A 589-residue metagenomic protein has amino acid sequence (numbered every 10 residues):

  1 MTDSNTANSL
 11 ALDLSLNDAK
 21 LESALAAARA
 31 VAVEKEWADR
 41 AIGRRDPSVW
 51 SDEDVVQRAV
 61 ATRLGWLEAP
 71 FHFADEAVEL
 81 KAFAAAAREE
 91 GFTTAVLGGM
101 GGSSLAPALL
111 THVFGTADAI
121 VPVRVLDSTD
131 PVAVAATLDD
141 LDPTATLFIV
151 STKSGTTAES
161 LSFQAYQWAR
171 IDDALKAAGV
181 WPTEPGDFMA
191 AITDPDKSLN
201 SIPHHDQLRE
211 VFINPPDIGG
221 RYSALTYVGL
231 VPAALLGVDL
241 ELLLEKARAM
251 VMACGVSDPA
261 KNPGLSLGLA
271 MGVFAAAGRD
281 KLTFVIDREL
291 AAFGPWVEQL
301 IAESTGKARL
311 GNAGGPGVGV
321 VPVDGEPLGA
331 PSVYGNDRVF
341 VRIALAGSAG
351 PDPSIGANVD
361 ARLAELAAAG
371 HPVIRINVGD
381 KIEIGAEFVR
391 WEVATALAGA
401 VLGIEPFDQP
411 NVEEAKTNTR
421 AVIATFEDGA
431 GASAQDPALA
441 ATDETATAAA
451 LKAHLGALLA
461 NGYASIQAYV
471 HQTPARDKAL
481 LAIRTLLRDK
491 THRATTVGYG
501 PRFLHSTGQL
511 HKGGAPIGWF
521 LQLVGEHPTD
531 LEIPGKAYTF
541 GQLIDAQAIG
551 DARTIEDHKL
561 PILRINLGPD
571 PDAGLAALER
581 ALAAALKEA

Functional and structural regions predicted by a protein language model:
T2-R88, G347, S354-I355, A361 (+10 more regions): Extended, charge-enriched "interface" segments that sit outside catalytic cores
A85-S257, A346-P351, A361-A368, I376: Glycine-rich phosphate-binding loops that contact phosphosugars or nucleotide phosphates
F92-T144, Y166, T283-S332, K490-P501: Anionic-ligand anchoring segments at beta-strand to alpha-helix junctions in alpha/beta enzyme folds, i.e., glycine
L97, F148-V150, A191, T283-F284 (+6 more regions): Structural beta-sheet core signal
D173-V341, R390-A494, H505: Active-site phosphate/pyrophosphate-binding segments
A308-P331, G335-G385: Structured mid-domain segments that build the active-site/substrate or prosthetic-cofactor binding neighborhood
D408-E413, A432, H454-I466, Y499-P501 (+2 more regions): C-terminal amphipathic alpha-helical interaction region
F503-A537: Conserved, well-ordered active-site substructure
